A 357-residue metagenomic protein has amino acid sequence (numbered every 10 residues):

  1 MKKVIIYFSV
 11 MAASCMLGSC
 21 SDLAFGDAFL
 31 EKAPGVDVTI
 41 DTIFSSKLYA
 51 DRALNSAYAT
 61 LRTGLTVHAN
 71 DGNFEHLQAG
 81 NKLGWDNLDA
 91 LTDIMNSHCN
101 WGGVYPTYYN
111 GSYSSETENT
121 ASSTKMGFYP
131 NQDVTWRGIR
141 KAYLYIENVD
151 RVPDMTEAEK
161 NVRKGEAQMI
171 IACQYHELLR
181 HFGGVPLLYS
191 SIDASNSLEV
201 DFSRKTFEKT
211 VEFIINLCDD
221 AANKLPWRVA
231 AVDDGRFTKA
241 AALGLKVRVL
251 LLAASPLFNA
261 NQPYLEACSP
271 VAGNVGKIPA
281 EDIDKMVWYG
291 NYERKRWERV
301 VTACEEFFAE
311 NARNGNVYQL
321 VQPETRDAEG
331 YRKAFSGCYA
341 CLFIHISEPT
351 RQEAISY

Functional and structural regions predicted by a protein language model:
M1-E31: Bacterial Sec-dependent N-terminal signal peptides
C20-W85, P323-E324: Membrane-proximal, proline-rich intrinsically disordered regions
T39-N55, A59-N70, T92-F182, L198-D234: Conserved, well-structured interaction surfaces
L179-R180, P186, L252-N261: Short coil/turn linking the two alpha-helices of tandem helical-hairpin repeats
Q262-N291: A solvent-exposed, charged loop/short amphipathic helix patch at secondary-structure junctions
Y292-A309: TPR/TPR-like (Sel1-like) alpha-helical repeat modules
C341-Q352, Y357: Residue-level detector of conserved catalytic or cofactor/ligand-binding positions in enzyme active sites
